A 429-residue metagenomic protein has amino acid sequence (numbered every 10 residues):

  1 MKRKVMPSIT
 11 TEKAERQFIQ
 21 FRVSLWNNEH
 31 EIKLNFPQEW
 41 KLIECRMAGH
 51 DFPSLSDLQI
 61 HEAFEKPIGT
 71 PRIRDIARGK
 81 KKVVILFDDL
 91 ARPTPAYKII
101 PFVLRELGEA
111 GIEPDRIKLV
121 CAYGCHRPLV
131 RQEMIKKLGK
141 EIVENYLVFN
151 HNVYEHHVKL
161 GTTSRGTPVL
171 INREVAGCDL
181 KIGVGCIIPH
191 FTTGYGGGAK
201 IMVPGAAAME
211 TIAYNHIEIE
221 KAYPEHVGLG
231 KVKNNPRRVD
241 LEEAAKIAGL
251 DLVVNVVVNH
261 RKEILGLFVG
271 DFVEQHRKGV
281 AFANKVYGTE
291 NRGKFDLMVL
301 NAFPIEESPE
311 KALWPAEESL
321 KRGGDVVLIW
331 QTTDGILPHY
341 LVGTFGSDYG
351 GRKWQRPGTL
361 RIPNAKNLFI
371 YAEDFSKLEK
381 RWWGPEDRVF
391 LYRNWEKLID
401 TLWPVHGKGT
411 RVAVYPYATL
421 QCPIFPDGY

Functional and structural regions predicted by a protein language model:
K2-F64: N-terminal amphipathic/basic leader segments beginning at the initiator methionine
I9-T11, G108, W314-Y429: C-terminal non-catalytic interaction/assembly regions of soluble proteins
I68-V84, E109-P114, T289-F295, L320-K321 (+1 more regions): Glycine-rich phosphate/diphosphate-binding loops that line cofactor/substrate pockets in enzymes
K82-P93, K118-G124, M298-N301: Short glycine-rich or small-residue beta-strand-to-loop segments that form or flank ligand, phosphate, metal/Fe-S
R92-I112, A312-L320, V326: Histidine-anchored nucleotide/phosphate-binding helix
L129-G196: An acidic, phosphate/nucleotide-engaging active-site surface
P224-I305: Membrane-embedded hairpin module used as a gating/binding unit in multi-pass transport and secretion proteins
R277-G343: Long, well-ordered mid-to-C-terminal structural blocks that present hydrophobic/aromatic surfaces
